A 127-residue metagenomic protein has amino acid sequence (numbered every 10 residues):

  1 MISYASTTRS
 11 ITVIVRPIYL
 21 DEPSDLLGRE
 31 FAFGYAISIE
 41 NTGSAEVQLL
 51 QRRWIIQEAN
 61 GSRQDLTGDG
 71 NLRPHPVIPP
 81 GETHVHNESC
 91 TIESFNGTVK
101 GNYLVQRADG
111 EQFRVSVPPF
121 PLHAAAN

Functional and structural regions predicted by a protein language model:
M1-A32: Low-complexity, acidic Ser/Thr/Pro/Gly-rich terminal tails and inter-domain linkers that flank the onset of structured
S3, T91-N127: Terminal connector regions
I11, V47, Q64, E111-V115: Short beta-strand segments
D25, E46, E93-G97: Short glycine/serine/proline-enriched coil/turn segments at secondary-structure junctions
E30-A36, V99-K100: Short, solvent-exposed loop/turn segments enriched in Ser/Thr/Gly
I39-G43: Asparagine-centered strand-capping/turn motif at beta-strand->loop junctions
A45-Q64, V105: Short acidic, flexible loop segments centered on an aromatic residue
D65-N96: Intrinsically disordered, low-complexity Pro/Gly/Ser/Thr-rich segments with frequent PxxP/GP/PP motifs and embedded
